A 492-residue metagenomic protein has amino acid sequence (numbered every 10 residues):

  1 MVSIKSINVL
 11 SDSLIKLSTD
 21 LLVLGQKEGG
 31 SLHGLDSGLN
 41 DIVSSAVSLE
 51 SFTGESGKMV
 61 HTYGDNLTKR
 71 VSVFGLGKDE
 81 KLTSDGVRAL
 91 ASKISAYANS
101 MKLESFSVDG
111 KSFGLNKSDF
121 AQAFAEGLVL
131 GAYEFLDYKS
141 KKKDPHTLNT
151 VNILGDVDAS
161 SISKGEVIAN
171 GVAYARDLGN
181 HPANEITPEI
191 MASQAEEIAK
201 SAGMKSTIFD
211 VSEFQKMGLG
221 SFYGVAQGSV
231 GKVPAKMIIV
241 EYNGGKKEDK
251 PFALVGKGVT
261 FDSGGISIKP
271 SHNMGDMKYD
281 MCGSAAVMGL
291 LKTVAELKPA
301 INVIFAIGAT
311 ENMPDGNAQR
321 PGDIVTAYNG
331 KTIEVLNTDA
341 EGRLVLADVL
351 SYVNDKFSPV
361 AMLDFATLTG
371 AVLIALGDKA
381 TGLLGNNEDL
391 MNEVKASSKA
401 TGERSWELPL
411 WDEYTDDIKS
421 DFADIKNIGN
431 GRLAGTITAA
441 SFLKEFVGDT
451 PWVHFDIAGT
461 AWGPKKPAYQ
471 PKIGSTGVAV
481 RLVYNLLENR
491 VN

Functional and structural regions predicted by a protein language model:
M1-G258: Short amphipathic alpha-helical segment within the helicase RecA-like ATPase core that mediates nucleic-acid
A192-N492: A generic structural signal for tightly packed, nonpolar segments enriched in small/aliphatic residues
